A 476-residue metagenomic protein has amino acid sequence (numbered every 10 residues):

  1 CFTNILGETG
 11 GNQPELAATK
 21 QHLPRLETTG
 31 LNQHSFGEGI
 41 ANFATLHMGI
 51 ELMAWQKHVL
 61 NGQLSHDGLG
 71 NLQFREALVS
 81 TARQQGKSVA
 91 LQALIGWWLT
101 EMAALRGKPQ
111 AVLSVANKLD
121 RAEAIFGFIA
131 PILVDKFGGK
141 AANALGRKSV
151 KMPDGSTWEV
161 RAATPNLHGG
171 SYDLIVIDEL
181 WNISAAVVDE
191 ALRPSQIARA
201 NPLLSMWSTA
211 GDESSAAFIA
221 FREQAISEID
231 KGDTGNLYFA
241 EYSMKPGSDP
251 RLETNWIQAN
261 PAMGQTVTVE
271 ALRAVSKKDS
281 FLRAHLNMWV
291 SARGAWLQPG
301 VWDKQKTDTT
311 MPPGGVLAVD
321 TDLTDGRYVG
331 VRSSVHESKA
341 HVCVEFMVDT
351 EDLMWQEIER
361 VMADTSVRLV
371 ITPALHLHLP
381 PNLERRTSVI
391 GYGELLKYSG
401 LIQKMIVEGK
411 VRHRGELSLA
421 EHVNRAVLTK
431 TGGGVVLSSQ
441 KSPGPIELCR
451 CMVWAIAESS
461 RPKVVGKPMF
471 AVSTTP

Functional and structural regions predicted by a protein language model:
C1-E76, K136, S243-S248, T254-Q258: N-terminal accessory segments
N12-P14, A18, G39-N42, A186 (+2 more regions): C-terminal nuclease/phosphodiesterase catalytic domains that cleave nucleic-acid phosphodiester bonds
G70-I95: Walker A/P-loop
K108-I129: Conserved Walker A/P-loop ATP-binding site and its immediately adjacent core in helicase/helicase-like ATPase domains
E123-D173: Inter-Walker segment of RecA-like/P-loop motor cores
A130, M152-G155, Y242, K306 (+1 more regions): Nucleic-acid-processing active sites and adjacent nucleic-acid-binding tracks, predominantly divalent metal-dependent
K140, S184-M263, L353, G391: ASCE P-loop NTPase helicase motor core
Y242-V319: ATPase catalytic-site recognition across NTP-hydrolyzing enzymes
